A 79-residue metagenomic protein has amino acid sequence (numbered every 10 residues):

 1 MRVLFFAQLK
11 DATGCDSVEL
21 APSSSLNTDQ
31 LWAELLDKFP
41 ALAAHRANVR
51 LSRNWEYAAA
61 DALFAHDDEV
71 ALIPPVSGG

Functional and structural regions predicted by a protein language model:
M1-G78: Ubiquitin-like/PB1-type beta-grasp interaction modules and other compact soluble beta-rich domains
